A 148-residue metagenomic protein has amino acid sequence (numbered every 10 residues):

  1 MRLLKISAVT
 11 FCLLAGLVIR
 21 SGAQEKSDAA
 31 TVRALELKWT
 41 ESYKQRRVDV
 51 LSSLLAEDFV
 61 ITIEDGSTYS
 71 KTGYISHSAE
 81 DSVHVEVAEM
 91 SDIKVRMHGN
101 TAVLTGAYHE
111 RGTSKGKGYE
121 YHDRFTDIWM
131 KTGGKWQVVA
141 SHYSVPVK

Functional and structural regions predicted by a protein language model:
M1-I6: Positively charged n-region of N-terminal signal peptides that target proteins for export
S7-G16: Bacterial N-terminal signal peptides
I19-A23: Sec/Tat signal peptide C-region and signal peptidase I cleavage site
Q24-K148: A beta-strand edge to alpha-helix "cap/lid" segment located at domain peripheries
